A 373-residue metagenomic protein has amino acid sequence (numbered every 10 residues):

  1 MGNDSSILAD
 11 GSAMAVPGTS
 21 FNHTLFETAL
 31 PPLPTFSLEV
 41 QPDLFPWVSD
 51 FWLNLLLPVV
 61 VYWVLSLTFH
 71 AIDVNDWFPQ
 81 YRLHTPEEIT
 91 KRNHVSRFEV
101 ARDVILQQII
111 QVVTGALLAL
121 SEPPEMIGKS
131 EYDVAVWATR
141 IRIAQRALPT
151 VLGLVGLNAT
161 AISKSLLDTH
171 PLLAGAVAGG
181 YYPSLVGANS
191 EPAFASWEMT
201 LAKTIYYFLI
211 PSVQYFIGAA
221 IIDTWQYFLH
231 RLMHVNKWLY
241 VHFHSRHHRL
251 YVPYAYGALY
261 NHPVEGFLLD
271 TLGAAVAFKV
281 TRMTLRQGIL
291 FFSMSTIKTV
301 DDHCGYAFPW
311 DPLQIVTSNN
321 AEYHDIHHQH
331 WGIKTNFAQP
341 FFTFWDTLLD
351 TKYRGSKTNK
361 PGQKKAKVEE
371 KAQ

Functional and structural regions predicted by a protein language model:
M1-W197: Extreme N-terminal flexible tails
G2-L44, V48-W52, F69-R92, V235-Q373: Cytosolic/stromal cytosol-facing helical appendages immediately following the last transmembrane segment
L53, L57, Q214, G218 (+2 more regions): Aromatic-acidic/polar surface patches that form glycan- and anion
G115, A119-L239, P253-N320, K365: Hydrophobic transmembrane alpha-helical segments that form the core helix bundle of multi-pass membrane enzymes
